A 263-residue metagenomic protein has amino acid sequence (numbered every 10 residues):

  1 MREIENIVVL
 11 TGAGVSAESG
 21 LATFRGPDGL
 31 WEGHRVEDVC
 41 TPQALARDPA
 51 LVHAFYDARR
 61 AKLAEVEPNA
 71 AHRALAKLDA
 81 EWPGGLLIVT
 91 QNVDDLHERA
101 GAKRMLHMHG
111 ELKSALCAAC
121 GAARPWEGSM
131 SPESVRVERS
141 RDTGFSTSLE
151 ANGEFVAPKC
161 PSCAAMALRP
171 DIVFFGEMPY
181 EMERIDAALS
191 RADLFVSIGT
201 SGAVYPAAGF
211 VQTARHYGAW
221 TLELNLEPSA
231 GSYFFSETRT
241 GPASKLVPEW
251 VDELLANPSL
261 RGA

Functional and structural regions predicted by a protein language model:
M1-A263: Conserved catalytic core of sirtuin-type NAD+-dependent deacylases
